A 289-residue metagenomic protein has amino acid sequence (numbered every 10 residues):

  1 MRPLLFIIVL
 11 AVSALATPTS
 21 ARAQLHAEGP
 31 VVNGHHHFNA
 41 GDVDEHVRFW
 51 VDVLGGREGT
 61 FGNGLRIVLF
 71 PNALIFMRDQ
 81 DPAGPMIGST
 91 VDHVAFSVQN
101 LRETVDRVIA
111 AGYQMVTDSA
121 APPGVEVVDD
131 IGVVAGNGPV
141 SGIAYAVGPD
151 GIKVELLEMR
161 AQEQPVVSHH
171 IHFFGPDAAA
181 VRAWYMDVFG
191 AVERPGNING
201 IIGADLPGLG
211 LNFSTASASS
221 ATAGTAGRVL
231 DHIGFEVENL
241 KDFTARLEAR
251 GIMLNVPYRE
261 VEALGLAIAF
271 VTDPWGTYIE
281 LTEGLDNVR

Functional and structural regions predicted by a protein language model:
L5-T17: Bacterial N-terminal signal peptides
A21-G29, I109-F173, P195-I198, G203-L206 (+4 more regions): Vicinal oxygen chelate
Q24-A27, D81-M86, R160-Q162, S220-T225: Short, flexible, solvent-exposed loop/turn segments with mixed acidic/basic and small polar residues
E28, H37-I75, Q80, E103 (+8 more regions): Core segments of cupin and vicinal oxygen chelate
V31-D42, R66-I67, G84-A111, G142-V147 (+4 more regions): Vicinal oxygen chelate
R66-I67, A83, Q162, N287: Surface-exposed, flexible loop/turn segments at secondary-structure boundaries
R78, P85-I87, N255: Extracytoplasmic/secreted cell-surface and envelope-processing proteins
